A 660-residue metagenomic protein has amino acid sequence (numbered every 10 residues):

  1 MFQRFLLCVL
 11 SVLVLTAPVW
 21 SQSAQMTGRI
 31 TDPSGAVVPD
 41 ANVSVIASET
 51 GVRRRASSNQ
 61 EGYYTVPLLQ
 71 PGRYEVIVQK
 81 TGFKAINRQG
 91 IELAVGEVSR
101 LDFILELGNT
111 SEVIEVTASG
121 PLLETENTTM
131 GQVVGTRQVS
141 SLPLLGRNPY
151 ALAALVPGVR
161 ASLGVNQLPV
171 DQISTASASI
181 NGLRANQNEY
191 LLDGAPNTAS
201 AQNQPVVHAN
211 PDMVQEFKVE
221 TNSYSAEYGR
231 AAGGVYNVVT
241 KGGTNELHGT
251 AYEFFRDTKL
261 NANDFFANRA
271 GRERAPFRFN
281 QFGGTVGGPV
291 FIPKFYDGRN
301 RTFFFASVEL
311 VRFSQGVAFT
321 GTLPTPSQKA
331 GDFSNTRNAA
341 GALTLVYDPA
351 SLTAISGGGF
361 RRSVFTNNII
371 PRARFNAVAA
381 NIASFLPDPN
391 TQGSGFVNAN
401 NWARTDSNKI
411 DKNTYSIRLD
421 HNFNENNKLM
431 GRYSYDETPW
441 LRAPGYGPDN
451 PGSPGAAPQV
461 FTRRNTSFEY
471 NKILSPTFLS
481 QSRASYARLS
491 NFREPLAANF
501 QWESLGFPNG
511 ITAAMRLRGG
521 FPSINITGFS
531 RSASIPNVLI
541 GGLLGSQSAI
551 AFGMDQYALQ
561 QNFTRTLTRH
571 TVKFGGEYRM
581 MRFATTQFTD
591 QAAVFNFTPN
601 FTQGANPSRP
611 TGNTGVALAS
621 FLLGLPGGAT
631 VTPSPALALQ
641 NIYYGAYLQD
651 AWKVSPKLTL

Functional and structural regions predicted by a protein language model:
F2-G135, N210-D212: Periplasm-facing N-terminal accessory domains of Gram-negative outer-membrane beta-barrel systems
T27, N42, R100-D102, S177 (+8 more regions): Membrane-embedded beta-strand positions in outer-membrane beta-barrel channels/transporters
E75, V113-E115, E189, E246-H248 (+9 more regions): Membrane-spanning beta-strand positions in outer-membrane beta-barrel proteins
I77, F83-G242, H248, D257-N261 (+4 more regions): Periplasmic N-terminal accessory/gating domains of Gram-negative outer-membrane beta-barrel systems
L122, T250-K412, Y435-S453, R488 (+3 more regions): Periplasmic-side early beta-strands and strand-to-turn transitions of outer-membrane beta-barrels
A185, V214, K241-G243, F279 (+7 more regions): Outer-membrane beta-barrel channels and translocator barrels
T221, T240, G288-V290, L310 (+4 more regions): Residue-level signature of outer-membrane beta-barrel architecture
A330, R337-N338, D348-S351, S356 (+3 more regions): Replace "related TpsB outer-membrane translocases also match" with "some related outer-membrane beta-barrels such as
